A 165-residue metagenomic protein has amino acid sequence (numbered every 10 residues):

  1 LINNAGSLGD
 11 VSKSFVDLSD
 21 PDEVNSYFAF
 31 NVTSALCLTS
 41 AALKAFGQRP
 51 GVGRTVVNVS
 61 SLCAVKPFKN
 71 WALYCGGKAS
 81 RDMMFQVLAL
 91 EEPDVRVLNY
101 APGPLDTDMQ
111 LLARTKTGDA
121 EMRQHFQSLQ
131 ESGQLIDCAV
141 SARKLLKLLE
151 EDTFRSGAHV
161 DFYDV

Functional and structural regions predicted by a protein language model:
L1-I2: Conserved hydrophobic beta-strands of the Rossmann-like cofactor-binding core in SDR/related NAD(P)H-dependent
G6-N25, K44, Q48, N70: Conserved mid-core segment of classical short-chain dehydrogenase/reductases
S7, D17-L36, V57, R81: Catalytic Tyr-X3-Lys loop
T39, G77: Active-site helix of classical SDR
P50, K66, V87-R96: Active-site-adjacent segment of SDR/Rossmann-fold oxidoreductases
S61: Residue(s) in the substrate-gating loop at a strand-loop-helix junction that position the organic substrate next
K66-A72: Active-site loop immediately N-terminal to the catalytic Tyr-X3-Lys motif of short-chain dehydrogenase/reductase
V95, N99-G103, T107, K116-V165: C-terminal helical subdomain
